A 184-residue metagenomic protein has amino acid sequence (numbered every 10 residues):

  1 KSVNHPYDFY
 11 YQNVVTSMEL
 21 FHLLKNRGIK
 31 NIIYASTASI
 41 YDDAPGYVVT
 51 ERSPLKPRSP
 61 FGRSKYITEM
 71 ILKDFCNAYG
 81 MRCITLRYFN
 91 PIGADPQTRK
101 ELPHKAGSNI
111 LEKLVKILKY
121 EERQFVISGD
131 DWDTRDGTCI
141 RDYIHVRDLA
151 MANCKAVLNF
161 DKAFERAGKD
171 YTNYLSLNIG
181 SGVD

Functional and structural regions predicted by a protein language model:
K1-A94: N-terminal Rossmann-like NAD(P)+-binding domain of SDR-like oxidoreductases, especially those catalyzing
K1-V3, A94-K100, R135-G137: A short acidic, helix-capping loop that chelates divalent metal ions and anchors anionic groups
N4, A78, A106-N109, Y120 (+2 more regions): A generic fold-level signal
V15-M18, Y66, M70, S108 (+3 more regions): A structural signal for well-ordered alpha-helical segments within the folded catalytic domains of diverse enzymes
A38, G182-V183: Conserved short acidic donor-positioning loop in nucleotide-sugar-dependent glycosyltransferases
G46, P57-S64, R99, P103-L111 (+1 more regions): The catalytic Tyr-centered alpha-helix of NAD(P)H-dependent dehydrogenases
P91-A94, E112-D133, R141-S176: Alpha-helical substrate-binding/gating segment
I179: Conserved metal-phosphate-binding beta-hairpin within the catalytic cores of diverse ATP-dependent phosphoryl-transfer
